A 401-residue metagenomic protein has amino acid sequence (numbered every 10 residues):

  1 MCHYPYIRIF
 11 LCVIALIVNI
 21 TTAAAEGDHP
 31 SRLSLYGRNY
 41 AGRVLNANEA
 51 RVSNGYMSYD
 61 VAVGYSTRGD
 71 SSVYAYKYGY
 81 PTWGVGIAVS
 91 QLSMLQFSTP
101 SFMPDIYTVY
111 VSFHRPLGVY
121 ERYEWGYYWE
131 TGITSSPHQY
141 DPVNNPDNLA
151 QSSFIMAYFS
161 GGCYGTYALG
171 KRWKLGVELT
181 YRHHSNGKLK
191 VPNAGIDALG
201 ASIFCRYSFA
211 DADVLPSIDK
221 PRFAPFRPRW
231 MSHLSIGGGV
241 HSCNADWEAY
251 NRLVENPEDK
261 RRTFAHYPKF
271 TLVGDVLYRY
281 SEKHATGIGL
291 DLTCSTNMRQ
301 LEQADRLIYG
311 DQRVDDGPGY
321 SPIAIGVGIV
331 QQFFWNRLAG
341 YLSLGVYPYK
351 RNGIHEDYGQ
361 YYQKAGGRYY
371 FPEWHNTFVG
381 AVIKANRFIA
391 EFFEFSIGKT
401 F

Functional and structural regions predicted by a protein language model:
G27, S53-F97, V111, N256-G328: Glycine- and aromatic-enriched membrane insertion/assembly motifs of diderm outer-membrane and organelle channel
S31, S53-Y59, G79, S101-V109 (+9 more regions): Residues that define the transmembrane beta-barrel architecture of outer-membrane proteins
L33, D70-V73, E121-W125, L169-L175 (+4 more regions): Repeated loop/turn-to-beta-strand initiation elements of outer-membrane beta-barrel proteins
S34-Y36, T82-G86, E124-Y128, K174-E178 (+6 more regions): Residue-level detector of the transmembrane beta-barrel scaffold of outer-membrane proteins
N39-L45, T67, I87-S93, T131-Q139 (+9 more regions): Transmembrane beta-strands of outer-membrane beta-barrel pores
A47-V52, Q96-P100, P137-P146, G187-A194 (+5 more regions): Outer-membrane beta-barrel translocator domains and adjoining extracellular loop/strand segments of Gram-negative
V61, D197-I218, A390-F401: Outer-membrane beta-barrel "beta-signal"
V61-T67, V109-L117, W129-I133, F159-Y167 (+8 more regions): Residues on the lipid-exposed face of transmembrane beta-strands in outer-membrane beta-barrel proteins
